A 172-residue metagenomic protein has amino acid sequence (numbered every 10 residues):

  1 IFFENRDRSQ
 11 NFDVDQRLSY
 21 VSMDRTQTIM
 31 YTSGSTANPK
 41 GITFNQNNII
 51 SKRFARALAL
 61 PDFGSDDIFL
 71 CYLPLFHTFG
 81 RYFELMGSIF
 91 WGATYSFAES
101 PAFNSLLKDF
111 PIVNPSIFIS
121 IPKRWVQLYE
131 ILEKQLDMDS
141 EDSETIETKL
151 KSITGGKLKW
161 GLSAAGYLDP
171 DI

Functional and structural regions predicted by a protein language model:
I1-M23, L132-I153: ANL superfamily adenylate-forming
S9-Y31, N38, D62-I68: Conserved pre-ATP/AMP-binding loop-to-beta segment of ANL
Y20, T43, I119: Short aromatic/basic micro-patch
T26, T32-S35, F69, P74 (+2 more regions): Conserved S/T- and glycine-rich ATP-binding loop of Class I adenylate-forming
Q27-R53: Conserved AMP-binding A3 loop
S35, G92, A165: Conserved G/P- and acidic residue-centered "switch" motifs that form tight phosphate/ATP-binding loops in soluble
I50-I68, L75-K149, K157: Conserved AMP-binding/adenylation subdomain of ANL enzymes
E144-I172: Short gly/Ser/Thr-rich phosphate-binding loop of adenylate-forming enzymes
